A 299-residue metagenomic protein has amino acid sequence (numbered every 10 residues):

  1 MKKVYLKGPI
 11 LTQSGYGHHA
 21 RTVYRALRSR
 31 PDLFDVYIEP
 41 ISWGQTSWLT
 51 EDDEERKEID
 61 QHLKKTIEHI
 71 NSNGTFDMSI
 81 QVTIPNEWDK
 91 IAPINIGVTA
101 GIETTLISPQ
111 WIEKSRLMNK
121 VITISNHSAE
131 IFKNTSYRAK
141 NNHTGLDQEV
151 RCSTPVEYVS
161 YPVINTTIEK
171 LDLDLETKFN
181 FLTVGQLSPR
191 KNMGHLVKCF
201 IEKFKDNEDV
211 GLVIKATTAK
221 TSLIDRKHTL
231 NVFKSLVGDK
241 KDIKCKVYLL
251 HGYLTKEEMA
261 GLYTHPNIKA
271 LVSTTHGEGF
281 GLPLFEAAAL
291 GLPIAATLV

Functional and structural regions predicted by a protein language model:
M1-F76, G211: N-terminal pre-catalytic "stem/leader" segment of glycosyltransferase-like enzymes
Y5, T167, D174-K191, V197-F200 (+1 more regions): Conserved donor-binding/catalytic core segment of Leloir-type glycosyltransferases
Y5-K7, T46-I131, E258: Extended catalytic core of nucleotide-activated donor transferases of GT-like folds
K120-I168: Donor nucleotide-sugar binding/catalytic pocket of nucleotide-sugar-dependent glycosyltransferases
K220-T264, I268-A270: Nucleotide-activated donor-binding/catalytic signature segment of Leloir-type glycosyltransferases, i.e., the conserved
H276: Aromatic "clamp/platform" in nucleotide-sugar-dependent glycosyltransferases that forms part of the donor/acceptor
G281-L284: Short glycine/serine-rich donor-binding loops of glycosyltransferases
P293-A296: Short hydrophobic beta-strand element within catalytic cores of glycosyltransferases and related nucleotide-activated
